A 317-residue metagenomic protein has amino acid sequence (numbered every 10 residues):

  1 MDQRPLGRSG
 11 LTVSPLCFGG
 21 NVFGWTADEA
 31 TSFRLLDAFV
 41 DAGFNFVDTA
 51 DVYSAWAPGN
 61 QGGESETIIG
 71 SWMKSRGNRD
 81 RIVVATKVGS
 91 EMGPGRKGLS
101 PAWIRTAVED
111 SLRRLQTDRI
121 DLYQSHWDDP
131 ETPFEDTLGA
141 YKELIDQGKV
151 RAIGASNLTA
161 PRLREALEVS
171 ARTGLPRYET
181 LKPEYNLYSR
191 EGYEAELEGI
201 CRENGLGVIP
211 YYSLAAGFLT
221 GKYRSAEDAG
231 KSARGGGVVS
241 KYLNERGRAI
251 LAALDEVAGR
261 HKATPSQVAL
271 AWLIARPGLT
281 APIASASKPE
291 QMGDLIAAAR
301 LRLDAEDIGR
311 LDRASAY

Functional and structural regions predicted by a protein language model:
M1-D80: N-terminal binding-site loop/beta-alpha segment at the start of enzyme catalytic domains that lines or forms
G7-G24, V83-G95, R119, Q124: N-terminal small/glycine-rich loop or linker at the start of catalytic domains across soluble metabolic enzymes
R8, D41, W72-D80, L112-Q116 (+2 more regions): Acidic (Asp/Glu)-rich catalytic clusters
G20-A30, E91-A102, D128-T132: Active-site mouth loops of central-metabolism enzymes
A27-F39, L99-R114, L163-E168: Short, acidic/polar
Y53-P58, E91-R96, L219, Q291-D294: A short acidic, helix-capping loop that chelates divalent metal ions and anchors anionic groups
L112-E131: Active-site groove signature of glycoside hydrolases
D128, T132-Y317: Beta/alpha (TIM)-barrel catalytic core signal, keyed to glycine-rich beta->alpha loops juxtaposed to Asp/Glu that bind
